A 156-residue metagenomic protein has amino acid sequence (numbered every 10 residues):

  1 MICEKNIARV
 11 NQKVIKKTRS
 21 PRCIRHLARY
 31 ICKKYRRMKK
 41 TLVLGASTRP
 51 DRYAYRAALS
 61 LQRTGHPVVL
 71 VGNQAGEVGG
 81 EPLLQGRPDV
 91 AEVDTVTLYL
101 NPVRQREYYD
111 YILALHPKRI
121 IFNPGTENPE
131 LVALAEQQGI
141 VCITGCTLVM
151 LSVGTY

Functional and structural regions predicted by a protein language model:
A28-Q74, G79-E81, D89: Hydrophobic, well-ordered beta-alpha structural blocks that scaffold small-molecule cofactor pockets
A46, N73, P124-G125, C146-T147: Short secondary-structure boundary segments
E77-D110: Glycine-rich, highly charged phosphate/nucleotide-binding loops
L113-A135: ADP-ribose/adenylate-binding Rossmann-like module
V141-Y156: Active-site capping/gating segments
